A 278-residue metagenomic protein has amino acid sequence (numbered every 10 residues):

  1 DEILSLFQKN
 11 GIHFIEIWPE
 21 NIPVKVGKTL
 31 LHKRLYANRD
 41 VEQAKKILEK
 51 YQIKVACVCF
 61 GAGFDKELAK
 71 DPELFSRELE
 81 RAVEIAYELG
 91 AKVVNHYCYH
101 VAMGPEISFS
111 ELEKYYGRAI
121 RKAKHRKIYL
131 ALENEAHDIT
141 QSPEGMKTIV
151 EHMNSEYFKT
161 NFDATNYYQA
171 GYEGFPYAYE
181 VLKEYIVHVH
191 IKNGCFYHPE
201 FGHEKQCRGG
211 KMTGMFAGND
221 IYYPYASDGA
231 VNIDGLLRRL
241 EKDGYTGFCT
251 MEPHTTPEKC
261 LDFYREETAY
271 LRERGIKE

Functional and structural regions predicted by a protein language model:
E2, I47-K50, F64-T160, Q169: Active-site acidic/histidine proton-transfer and metal-coordination neighborhood in alpha/beta enzyme cores
L4, F14-I15, G117-A230: Acidic/histidine-rich catalytic cores of soluble enzymes
L4-N10, R34-C57, E78-G90, G117-H125 (+3 more regions): Acidic (Asp/Glu)-rich catalytic clusters
I15, A56-V58, V94, V189 (+1 more regions): Hydrophobic residues within beta-strands of alpha/beta enzymes
E16-Q43, Y99-G104: Glycine-rich, proline-tolerant flexible connector loops at the mouths of alpha/beta enzymes
W18-I22, F60-G63, Y99-V101, E133-H137 (+3 more regions): Active-site beta-loop-alpha junctions enriched in small/polar residues
R34-E42, A69-E80, E106-K114, T140-P143 (+4 more regions): Non-membrane alpha-helical structural segments and their capping/turn regions in soluble enzymes
C260-E278: C-terminal helical cap(s) of enzyme catalytic domains, especially alpha/beta-barrels
